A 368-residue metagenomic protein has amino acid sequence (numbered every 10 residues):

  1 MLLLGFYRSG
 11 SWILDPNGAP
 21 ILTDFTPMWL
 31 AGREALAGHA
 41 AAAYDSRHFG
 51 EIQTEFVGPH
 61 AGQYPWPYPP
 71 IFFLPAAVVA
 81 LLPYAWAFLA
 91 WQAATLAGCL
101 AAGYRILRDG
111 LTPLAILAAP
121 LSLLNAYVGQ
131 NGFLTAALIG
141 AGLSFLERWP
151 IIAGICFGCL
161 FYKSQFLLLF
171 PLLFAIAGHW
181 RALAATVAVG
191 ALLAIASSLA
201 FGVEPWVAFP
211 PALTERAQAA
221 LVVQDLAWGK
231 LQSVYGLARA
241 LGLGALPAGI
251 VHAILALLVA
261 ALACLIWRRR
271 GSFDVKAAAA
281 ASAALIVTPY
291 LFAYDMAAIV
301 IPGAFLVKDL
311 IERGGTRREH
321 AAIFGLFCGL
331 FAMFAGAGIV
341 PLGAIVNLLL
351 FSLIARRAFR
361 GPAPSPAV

Functional and structural regions predicted by a protein language model:
M1-I152, F174-V300, A304-I311, S365-V368: Primarily membrane-embedded glycan-assembly and transfer machineries that use lipid-linked glycans
Y127, L160, G249, L353-I354: Short alpha-helical segments used as structural interaction elements across diverse proteins
I151-S164, L168-A175, A280-V287, F327-F331: Membrane-interface alpha helices of multi-pass inner-membrane proteins
C156, A245, L349-L350: Helix-centric, low-specificity signal for extended rod-like, repetitive segments
Y162-Q165, L192-S197, E319-A322: Membrane-embedded alpha-helical segments of transport systems, primarily multispan ion/solute transporters
K308-V368: Aromatic-enriched
